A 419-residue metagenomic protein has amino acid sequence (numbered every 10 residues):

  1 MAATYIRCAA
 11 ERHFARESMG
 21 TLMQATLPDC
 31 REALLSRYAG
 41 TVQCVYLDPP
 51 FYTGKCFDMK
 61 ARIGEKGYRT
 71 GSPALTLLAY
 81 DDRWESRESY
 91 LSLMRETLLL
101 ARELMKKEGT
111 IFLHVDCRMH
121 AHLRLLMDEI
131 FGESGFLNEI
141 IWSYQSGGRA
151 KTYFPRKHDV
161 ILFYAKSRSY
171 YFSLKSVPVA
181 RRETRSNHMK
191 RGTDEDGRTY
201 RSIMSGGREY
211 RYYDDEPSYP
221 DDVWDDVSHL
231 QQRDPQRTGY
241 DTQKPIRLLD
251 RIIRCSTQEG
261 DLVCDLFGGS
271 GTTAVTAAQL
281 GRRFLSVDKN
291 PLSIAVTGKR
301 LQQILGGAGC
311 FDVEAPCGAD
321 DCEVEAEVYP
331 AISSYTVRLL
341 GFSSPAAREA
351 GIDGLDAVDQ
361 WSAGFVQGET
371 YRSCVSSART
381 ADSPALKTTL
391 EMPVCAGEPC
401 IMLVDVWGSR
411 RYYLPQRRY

Functional and structural regions predicted by a protein language model:
M1-H13, M19, Q43, R124 (+5 more regions): Accessory, often C-terminal, charged low-complexity segments
M1-L100, R118: DnaQ-like (DEDDh/DEDDy) 3′-5′ exonuclease domain used for proofreading and 3′-end trimming on nucleic acids
S36-A39, E103-L104, I252-Q258: Glycine-rich helix-loop-beta junction characteristic of Rossmann-like nucleotide cofactor-binding loops
Y38-A39, L125-E133, T276-R282, Q303: Short, surface-exposed basic-aromatic patches at helix termini and helix-loop junctions that form
G40-M59, M127, V263-A277, S286-V287 (+2 more regions): Conserved proline-anchored active-site loop of SAM-dependent methyltransferases that bridges a beta-strand
A74-W84, V227-T238: Short glycine/proline-rich turn/loop motifs
A79, W84-W142, A396-E398, M402-L414: Conserved Class I SAM-dependent methyltransferase catalytic core
T97, Q243-D265: Phosphate/ATP-binding catalytic cores across multiple sugar-kinase/actin-like superfamilies, primarily ASKHA
